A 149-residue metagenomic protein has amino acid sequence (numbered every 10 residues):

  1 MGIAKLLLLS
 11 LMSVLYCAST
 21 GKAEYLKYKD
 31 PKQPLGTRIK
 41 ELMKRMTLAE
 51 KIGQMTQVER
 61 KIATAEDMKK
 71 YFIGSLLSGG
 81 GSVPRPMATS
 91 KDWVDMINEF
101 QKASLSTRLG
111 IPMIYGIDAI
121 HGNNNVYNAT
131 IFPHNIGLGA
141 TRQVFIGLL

Functional and structural regions predicted by a protein language model:
A4-T20: Cleavable N-terminal signal peptides of Sec/SRP-targeted secreted and luminal proteins
S19-L149: N-terminal beta-rich core of secreted/periplasmic extracellular enzymes
